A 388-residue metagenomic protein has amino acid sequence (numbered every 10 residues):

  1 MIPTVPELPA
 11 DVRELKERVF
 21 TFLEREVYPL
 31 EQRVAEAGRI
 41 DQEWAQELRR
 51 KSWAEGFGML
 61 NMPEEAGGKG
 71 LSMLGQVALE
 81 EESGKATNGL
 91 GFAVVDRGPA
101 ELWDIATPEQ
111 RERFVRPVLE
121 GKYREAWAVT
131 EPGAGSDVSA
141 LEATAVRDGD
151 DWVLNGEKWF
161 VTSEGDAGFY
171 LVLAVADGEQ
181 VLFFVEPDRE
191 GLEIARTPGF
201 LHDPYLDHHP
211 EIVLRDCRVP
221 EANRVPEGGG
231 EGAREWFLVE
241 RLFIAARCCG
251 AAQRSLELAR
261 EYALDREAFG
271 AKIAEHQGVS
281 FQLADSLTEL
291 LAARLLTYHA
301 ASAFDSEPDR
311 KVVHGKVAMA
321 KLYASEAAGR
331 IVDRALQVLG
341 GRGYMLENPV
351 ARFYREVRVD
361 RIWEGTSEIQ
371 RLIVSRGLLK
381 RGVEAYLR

Functional and structural regions predicted by a protein language model:
I2-V5, L74, A78-L79, R97 (+2 more regions): Glycine-rich phosphate/cofactor-binding loops in nucleotide/flavin-utilizing enzymes
P3-A10, E14-L15, I194-A292, A318 (+4 more regions): Glycine-rich beta->alpha junctions and the first turn(s) of the following alpha-helix
E31-R39, R260, L264-A271, L287-Y323 (+1 more regions): C-terminal helix-coil-helix/basic helical segment that borders enzyme active sites and/or dimer interfaces and provides
W53-K122, T162-F169, F304-P308, R352-R355: Internal helix-loop-helix
G121-V129, L173: A short, Trp-centered hydrophobic/proline-enriched beta-strand micro-motif
A143-V146: A structural signal for short hydrophobic beta-strand segments in well-ordered beta-sheet cores
N155-A195: A short core secondary-structure module
W159-G165, D203, E240-R241, V359-T366: Glycine-rich phosphate/pyrophosphate-binding beta-alpha loops
